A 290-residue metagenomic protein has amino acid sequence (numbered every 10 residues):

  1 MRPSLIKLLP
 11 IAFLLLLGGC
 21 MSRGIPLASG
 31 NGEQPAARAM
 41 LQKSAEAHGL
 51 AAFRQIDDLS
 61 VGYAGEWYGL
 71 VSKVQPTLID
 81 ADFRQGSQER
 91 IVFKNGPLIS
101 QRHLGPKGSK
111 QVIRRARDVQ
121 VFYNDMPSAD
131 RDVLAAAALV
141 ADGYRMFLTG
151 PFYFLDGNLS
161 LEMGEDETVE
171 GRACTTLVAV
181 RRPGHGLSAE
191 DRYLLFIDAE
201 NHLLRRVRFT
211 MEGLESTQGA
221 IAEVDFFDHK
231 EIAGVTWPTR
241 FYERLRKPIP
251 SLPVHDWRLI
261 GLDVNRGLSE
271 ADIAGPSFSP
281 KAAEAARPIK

Functional and structural regions predicted by a protein language model:
M1-L9: Bacterial N-terminal signal peptides that target proteins for export
L17-G19: C-terminal motif of bacterial Sec signal peptides marking the signal peptidase cleavage site
G24-I25, G32, A37-S128, E165: N-terminal mature ectodomain segment of secretory-pathway/periplasmic proteins
E33-A39, I113-D191, M211-Q218, D272-I273 (+2 more regions): Flexible, processing/modification-adjacent segments and terminal tails in exported/periplasmic/extracellular proteins
Y63, L98-R102, Q120-N124, M163 (+4 more regions): Short hydrophobic/aromatic-rich beta-strand segments that constitute the beta-sheet cores of beta-sandwich/beta-barrel
E170-P276: Gly/Pro-enriched, hydrophobic low-complexity segments that function as extracytoplasmic propeptides/linkers
A283-A285: C-terminal amphipathic alpha-helical segment
